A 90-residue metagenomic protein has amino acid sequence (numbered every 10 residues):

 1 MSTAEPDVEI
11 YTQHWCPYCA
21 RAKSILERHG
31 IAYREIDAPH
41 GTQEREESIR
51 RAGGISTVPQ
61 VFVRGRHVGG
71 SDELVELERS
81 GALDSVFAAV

Functional and structural regions predicted by a protein language model:
M1-I36: Local sequence-structure signature of Cys/Sec-based thiol-disulfide redox active-site neighborhoods
Y11, P39, R66: Anionic group-transfer/hydrolysis microenvironments
R21-A22, E44, T57, G70-E73 (+1 more regions): Amphipathic alpha-helical interface surfaces
I25, H29-I31, R50-R51, E76 (+1 more regions): Non-catalytic interaction surface on structured domains
A38-S56, A82-V90: Thioredoxin-like thiol-disulfide oxidoreductase module
R50-G70: Short, structured active-site "lid" loops
V63-A89: Non-catalytic, surface beta->alpha helical segment in thiol-disulfide oxidoreductase systems
